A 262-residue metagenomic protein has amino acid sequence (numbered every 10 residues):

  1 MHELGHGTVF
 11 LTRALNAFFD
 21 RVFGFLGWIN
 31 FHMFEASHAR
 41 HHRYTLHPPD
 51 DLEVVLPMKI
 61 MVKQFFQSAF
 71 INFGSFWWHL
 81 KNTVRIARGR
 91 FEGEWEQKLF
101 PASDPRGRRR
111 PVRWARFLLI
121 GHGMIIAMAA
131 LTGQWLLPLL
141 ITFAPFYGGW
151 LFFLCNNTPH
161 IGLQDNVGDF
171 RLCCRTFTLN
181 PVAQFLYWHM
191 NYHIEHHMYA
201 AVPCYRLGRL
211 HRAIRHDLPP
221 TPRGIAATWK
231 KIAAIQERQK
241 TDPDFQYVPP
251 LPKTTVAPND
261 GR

Functional and structural regions predicted by a protein language model:
M1, F18-H32, P145-G149, F177-H189: Membrane-embedded alpha-helical segments that form the functional core of polytopic membrane enzymes, especially those
M1, N30, F34, F76-N82 (+1 more regions): Transmembrane alpha-helical segments that form the membrane-embedded catalytic/substrate-channel core of multi-pass
M1-G7, F34-L46, C155-L163, L186-V202: Histidine-centered catalytic micro-motifs
E3-F18, L52-L56: Aspartate-rich (DDxxD/NDxxD/DxxxD) Mg2+/diphosphate-binding motifs and their adjoining helix-loop segments
F10-F18, M33, M61, F146 (+1 more regions): Short acidic-hydrophobic sequence patches enriched in Asp/Glu that either
F19, F117-M124, F143, Y147 (+1 more regions): Lipid-exposed faces of alpha-helical membrane segments in multi-pass integral membrane proteins
F25-P138, C204-R262: Non-catalytic, topology-defining segments of multipass membrane proteins
Q97-R106, F170-Y192: Active-site-proximal inter-transmembrane loops
